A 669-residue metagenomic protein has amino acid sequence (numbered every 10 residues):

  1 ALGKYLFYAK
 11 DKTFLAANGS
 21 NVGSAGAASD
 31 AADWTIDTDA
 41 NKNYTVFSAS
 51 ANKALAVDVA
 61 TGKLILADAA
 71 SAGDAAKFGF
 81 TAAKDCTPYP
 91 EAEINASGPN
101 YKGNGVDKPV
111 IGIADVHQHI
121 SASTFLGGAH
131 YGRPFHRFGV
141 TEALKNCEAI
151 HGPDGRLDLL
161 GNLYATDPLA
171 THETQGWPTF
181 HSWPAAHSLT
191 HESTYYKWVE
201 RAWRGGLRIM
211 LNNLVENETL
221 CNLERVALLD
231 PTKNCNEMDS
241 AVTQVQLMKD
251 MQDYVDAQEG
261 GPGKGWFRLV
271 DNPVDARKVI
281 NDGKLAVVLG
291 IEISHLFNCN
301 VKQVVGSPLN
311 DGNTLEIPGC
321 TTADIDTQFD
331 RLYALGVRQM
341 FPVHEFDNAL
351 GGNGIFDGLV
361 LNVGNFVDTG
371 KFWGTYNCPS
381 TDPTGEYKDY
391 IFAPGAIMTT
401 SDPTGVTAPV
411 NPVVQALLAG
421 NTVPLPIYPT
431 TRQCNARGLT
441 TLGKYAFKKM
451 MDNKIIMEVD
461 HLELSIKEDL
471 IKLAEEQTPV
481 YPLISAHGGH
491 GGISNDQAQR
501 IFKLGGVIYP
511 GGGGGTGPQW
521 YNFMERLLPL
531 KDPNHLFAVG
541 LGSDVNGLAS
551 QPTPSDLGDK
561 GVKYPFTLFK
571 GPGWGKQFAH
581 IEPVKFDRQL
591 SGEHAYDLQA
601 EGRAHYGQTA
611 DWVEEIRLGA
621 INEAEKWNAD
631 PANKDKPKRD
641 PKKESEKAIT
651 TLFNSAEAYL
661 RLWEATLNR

Functional and structural regions predicted by a protein language model:
A1-Y89: Lectin-like carbohydrate-binding module/patch detector with strong preference for beta-trefoil
F80-A436, T440-K448, D452, S465-P479 (+2 more regions): N-terminal hydrophobic targeting/anchoring segments and the immediately downstream early-domain regions of hydrolases
I456-L462: Catalytic beta/alpha-barrel core
